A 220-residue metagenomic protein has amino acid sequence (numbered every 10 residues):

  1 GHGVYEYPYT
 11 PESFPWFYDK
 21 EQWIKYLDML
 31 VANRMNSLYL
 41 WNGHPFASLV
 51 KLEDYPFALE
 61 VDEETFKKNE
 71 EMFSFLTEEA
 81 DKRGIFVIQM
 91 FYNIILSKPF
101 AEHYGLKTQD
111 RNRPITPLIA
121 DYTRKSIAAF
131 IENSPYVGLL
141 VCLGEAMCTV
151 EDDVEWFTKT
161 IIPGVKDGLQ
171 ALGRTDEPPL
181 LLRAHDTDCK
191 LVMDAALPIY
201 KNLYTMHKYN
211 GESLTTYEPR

Functional and structural regions predicted by a protein language model:
G1-T116, P135-Y136: Feature activates predominantly on carbohydrate-active enzymes
S13-W16, N36, E60, K67-F75 (+2 more regions): Catalytic-core regions of glycoside hydrolase
